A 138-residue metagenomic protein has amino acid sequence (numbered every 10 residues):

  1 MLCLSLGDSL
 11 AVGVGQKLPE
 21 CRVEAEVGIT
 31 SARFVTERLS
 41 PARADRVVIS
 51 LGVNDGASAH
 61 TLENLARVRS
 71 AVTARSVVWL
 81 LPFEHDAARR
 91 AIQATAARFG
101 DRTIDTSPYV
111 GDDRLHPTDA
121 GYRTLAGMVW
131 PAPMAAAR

Functional and structural regions predicted by a protein language model:
L2-R67, P82-R90: Conserved SGNH/GDSL esterase-like catalytic core that processes O-acyl groups on lipids and polysaccharides
G15, R46, S76, Y122-L125: Hydrophobic alpha-helical membrane segments, chiefly transmembrane helices and signal peptide h-regions, characterized
P19-E26, R75, R98-I104: Active-site regions of enzymes building and remodeling cell-envelope glycoconjugates
R69-T73: Surface-exposed amphipathic alpha-helices with a cationic face
V78-L81, A88-R138: Extracellular serine-dependent O-acyl
